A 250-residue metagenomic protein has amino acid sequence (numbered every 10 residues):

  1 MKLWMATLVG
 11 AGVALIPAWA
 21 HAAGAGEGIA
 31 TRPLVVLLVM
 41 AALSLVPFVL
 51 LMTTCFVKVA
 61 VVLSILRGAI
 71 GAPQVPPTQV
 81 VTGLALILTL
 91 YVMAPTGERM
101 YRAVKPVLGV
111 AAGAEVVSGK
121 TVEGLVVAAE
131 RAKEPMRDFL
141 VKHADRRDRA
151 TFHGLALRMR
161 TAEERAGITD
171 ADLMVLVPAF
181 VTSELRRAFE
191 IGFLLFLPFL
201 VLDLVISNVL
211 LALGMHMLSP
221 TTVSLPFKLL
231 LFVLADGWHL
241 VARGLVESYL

Functional and structural regions predicted by a protein language model:
M1-A22: N-terminal secretory/membrane targeting signals
I16-L250: Hydrophobic alpha-helical segments and their helix-loop boundaries in membrane and membrane-proximal proteins
